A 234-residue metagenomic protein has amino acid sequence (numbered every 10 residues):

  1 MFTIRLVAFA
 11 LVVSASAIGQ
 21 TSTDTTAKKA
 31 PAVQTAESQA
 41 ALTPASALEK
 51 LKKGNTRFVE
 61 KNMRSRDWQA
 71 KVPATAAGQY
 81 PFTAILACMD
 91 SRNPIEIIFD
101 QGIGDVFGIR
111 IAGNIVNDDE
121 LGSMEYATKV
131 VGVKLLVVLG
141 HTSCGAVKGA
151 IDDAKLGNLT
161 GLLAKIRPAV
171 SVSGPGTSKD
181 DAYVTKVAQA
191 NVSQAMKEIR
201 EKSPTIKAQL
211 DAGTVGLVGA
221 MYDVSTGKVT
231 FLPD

Functional and structural regions predicted by a protein language model:
M1-F2: N-terminal secretory signal peptides that target proteins for export/translocation
R5-S16: Bacterial N-terminal signal peptides
T21-Y80, I103-G104, N114-V131, K148-D234: Divalent-metal-activated hydrolytic enzyme cores
A87-R92, A112-I115, H141: Short glycine-enriched loops at secondary-structure junctions
E96: Portal/gating segments that form or line small-molecule/metal binding sites
F99-G108: Short helix-loop-beta junction
V138: Conserved functional hotspot residues or short segments at active or partner-binding sites across diverse domains
